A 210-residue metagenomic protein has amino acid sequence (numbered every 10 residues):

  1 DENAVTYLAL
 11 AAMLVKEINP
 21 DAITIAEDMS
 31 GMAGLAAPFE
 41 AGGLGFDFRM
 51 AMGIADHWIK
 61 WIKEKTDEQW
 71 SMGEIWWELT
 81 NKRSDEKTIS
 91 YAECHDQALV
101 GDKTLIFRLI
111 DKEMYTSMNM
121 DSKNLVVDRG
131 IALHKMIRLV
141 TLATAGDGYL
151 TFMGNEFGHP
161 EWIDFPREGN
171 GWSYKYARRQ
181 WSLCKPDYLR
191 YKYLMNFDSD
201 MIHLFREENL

Functional and structural regions predicted by a protein language model:
E2-A177, K185, I202-L210: Conserved alpha/beta catalytic core and glycan-binding cleft of carbohydrate-active enzymes
S182-N196: A short, structured beta-strand-centered segment in the mid-to-C-terminal lobe of catalytic cores from group-transfer
